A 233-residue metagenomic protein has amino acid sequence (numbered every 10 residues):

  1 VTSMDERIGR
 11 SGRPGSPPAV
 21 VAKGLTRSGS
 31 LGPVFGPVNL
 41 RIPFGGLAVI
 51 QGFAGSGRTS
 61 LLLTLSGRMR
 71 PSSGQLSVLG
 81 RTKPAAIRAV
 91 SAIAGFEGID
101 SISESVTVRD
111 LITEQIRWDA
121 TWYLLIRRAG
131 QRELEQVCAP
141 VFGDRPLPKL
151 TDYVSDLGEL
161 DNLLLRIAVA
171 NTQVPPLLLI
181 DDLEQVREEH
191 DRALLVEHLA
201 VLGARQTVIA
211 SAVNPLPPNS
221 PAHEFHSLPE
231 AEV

Functional and structural regions predicted by a protein language model:
G9, R13-S28: Conserved N-terminal strand/loop that marks the beginning of ABC ATPase nucleotide-binding domains
A22-L25, P33-P43, G74: Conserved beta-strand
Q51-F53: The feature captures the beta-strand-to-loop junction immediately N-terminal to the Walker
R58: Conserved lysine of the Walker
S66: Helix-to-loop junction immediately C-terminal to a conserved catalytic motif
P71-I87: Conserved ABC transporter NBD signature motif
E97-L165: ABC-family P-loop ATPase nucleotide-binding domains
E159-L179: GG-anchored amphipathic helix commonly corresponding to the ABC/SMC/Rad50 NBD signature/C-loop
